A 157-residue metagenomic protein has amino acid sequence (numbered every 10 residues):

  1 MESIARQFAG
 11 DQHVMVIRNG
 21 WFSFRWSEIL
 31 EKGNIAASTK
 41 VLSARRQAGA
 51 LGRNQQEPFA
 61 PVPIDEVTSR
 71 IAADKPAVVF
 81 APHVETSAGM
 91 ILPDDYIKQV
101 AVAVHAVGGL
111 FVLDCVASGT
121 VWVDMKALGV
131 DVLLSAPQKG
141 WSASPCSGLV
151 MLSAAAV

Functional and structural regions predicted by a protein language model:
M1-V157: Conserved PLP-enzyme active-site core in the AAT-like
